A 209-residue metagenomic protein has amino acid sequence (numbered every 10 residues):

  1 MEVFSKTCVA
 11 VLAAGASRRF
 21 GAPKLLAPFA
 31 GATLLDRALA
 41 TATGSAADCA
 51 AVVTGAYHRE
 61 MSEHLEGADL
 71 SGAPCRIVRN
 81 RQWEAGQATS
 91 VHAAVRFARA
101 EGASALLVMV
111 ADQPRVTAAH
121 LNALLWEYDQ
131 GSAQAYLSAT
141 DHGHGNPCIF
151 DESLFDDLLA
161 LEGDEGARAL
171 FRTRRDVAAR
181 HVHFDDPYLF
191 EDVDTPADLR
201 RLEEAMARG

Functional and structural regions predicted by a protein language model:
E2-H144, E152, R175-D185: Nucleotide and nucleotide-moiety/phosphate-recognizing core
E2-S5, D156, E162-G209: Conserved alpha/beta core of the MobA/IspD/sugar-nucleotide pyrophosphorylase nucleotidyltransferase superfamily
H142, N146-P147, L159-G163: Short amphipathic alpha-helical interaction segments
N146-F150, E191-D194: Short glycine- and hydrophobic/aromatic-rich loop-to-beta-strand nucleating segment in the catalytic cores
